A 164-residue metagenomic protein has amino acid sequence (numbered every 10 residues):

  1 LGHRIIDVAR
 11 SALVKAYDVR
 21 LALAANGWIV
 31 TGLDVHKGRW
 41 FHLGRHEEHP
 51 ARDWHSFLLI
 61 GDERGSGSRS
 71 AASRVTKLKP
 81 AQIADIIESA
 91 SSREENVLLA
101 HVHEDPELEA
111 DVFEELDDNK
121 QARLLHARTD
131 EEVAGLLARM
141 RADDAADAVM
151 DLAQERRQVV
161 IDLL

Functional and structural regions predicted by a protein language model:
L1-L164: Hydrophobic packing positions in regular secondary-structure scaffolds
